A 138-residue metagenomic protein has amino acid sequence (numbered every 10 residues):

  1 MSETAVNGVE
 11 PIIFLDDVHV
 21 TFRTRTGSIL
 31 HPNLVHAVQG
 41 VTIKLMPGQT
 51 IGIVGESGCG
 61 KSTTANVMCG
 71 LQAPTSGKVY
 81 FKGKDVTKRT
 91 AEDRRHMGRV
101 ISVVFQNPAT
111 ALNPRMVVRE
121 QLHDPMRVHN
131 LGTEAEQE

Functional and structural regions predicted by a protein language model:
M1-E138: ABC transporter nucleotide-binding domains
